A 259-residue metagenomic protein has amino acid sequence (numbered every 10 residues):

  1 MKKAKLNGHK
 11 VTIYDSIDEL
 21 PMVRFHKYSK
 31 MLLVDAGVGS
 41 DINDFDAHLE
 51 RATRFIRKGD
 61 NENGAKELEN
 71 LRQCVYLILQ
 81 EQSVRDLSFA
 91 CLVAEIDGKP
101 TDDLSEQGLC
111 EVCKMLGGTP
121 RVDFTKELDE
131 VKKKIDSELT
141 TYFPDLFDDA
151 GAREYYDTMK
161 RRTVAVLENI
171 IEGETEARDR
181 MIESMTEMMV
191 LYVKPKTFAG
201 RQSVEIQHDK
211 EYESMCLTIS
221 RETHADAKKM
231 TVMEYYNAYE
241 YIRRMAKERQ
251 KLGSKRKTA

Functional and structural regions predicted by a protein language model:
M1-A259: An amphipathic, hydrophobic-aromatic interaction surface with interspersed Lys/Arg that forms lipid/phosphate-bearing
